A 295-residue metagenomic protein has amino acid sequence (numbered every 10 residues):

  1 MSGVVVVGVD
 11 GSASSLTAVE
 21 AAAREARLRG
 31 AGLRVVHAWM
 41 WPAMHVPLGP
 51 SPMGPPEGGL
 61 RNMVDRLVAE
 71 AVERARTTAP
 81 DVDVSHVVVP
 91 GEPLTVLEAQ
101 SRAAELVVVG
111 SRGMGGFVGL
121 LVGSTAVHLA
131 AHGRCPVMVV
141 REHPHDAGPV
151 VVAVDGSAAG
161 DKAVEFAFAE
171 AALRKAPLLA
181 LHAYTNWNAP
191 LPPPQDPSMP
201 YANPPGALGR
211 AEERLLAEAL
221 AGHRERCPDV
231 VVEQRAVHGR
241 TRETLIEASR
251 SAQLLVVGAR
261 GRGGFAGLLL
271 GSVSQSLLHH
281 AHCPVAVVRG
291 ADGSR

Functional and structural regions predicted by a protein language model:
M1-G54, G148-P205, R224-R235, G293: Small/aliphatic-rich secondary-structure junction motif
M1-V4, S14, A21, A43 (+5 more regions): Structural beta-alpha unit
V5-V7, V68, L97, L215-L216 (+2 more regions): Fold-core signature of tandem repeat domains
A21, M63-A71, A211-A219: Short, solvent-exposed amphipathic alpha-helices that sit in or adjacent to ligand/effector-binding or catalytic
R24-L28, L94-H145, R250-R295: Gly/Ser-rich helix-loop-strand patches that form or flank binding pockets for ribonucleotide-derived cofactors
R34-V36, S85-V89, M138, L181 (+2 more regions): General small-molecule cofactor/ligand-binding pocket signal
M53-R66, P200-E212: A short acidic, glycine-rich active-site loop that binds or catalyzes chemistry on phosphate/adenosine moieties
E73, V127, A221, E243 (+1 more regions): Active-site phosphate/pyrophosphate- and oxyanion-stabilizing loops and adjacent acidic/basic residues in soluble
